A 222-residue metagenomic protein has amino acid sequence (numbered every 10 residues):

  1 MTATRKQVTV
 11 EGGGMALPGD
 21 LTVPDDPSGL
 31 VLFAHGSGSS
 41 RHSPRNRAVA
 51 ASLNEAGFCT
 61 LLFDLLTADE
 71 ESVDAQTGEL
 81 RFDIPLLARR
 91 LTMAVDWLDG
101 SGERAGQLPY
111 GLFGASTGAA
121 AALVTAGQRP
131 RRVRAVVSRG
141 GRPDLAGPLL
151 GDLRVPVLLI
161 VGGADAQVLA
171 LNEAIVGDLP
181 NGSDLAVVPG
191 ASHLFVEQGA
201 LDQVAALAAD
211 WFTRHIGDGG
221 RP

Functional and structural regions predicted by a protein language model:
Q7-L108, V196-G199, Q203: Serine-hydrolase catalytic machinery in alpha/beta-hydrolase-like enzymes
G111-G114, R139: Short beta-strand immediately N-terminal to the catalytic nucleophile in serine-hydrolase-like folds
G114-A122: Gly/Ala-rich beta-loop-alpha elbow adjacent to hydrolase catalytic centers
R131-P143: A conserved short beta-strand
L153, L159-V161: Short beta-strand/loop motif that positions the catalytic acidic residue of the alpha/beta-hydrolase fold
A166-L171: Conserved alpha/beta-hydrolase "acid-adjacent" motif
L179-L194: Catalytic histidine neighborhood in serine/cysteine hydrolases with alpha/beta-hydrolase-type architecture
G199-P222: Catalytic active-site module of serine/aspartate enzymes centered on a nucleophile-bearing elbow/loop
